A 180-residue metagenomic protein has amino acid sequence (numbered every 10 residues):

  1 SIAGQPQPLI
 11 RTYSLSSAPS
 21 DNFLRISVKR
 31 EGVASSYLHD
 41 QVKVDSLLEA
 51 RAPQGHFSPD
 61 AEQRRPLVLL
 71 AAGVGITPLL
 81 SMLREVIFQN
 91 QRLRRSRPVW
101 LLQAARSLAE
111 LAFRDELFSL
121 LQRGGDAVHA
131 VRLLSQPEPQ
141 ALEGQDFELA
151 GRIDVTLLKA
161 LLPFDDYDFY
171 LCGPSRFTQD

Functional and structural regions predicted by a protein language model:
S1-L47, R64, A105-S107, F118 (+1 more regions): Ferredoxin-reductase
G32, G73, S175-R176: Alpha-helix N-cap/helix-start capping motif
V44, H56-F57, Q89-Q91: Extended, composition-driven regions rather than compact fold-specific motifs
E49-Q54, L80: Conserved metal-binding segment of the jelly-roll/cupin
A52-R64: A short, basic/flexible loop-to-alpha-helix module at the beginning of a structural domain
L67-L70, Y170: Conserved beta-strand elements of the Class I
P78-R92: Histidine-anchored nucleotide/phosphate-binding helix
V99-D180: Reductase modules of NAD(P)H-dependent flavoproteins
